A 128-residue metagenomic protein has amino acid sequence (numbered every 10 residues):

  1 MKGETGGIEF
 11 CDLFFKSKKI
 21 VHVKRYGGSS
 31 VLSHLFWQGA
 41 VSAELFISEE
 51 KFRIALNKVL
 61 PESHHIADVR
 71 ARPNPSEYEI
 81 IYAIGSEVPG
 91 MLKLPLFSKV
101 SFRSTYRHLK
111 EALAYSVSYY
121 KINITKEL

Functional and structural regions predicted by a protein language model:
M1-C11, I66-R72: Active-site metal-binding core of divalent-cation-utilizing nuclease and nuclease-like domains
C11, W37, V41-S48, L113-S116 (+1 more regions): Aromatic-enriched hydrophobic runs in primary sequence
C11-R25: Conserved catalytic cores of phosphodiester-cleaving nucleases, focusing on short active-site segments
K24-G27, I84-S86: Short, histidine-centered active-site or binding-site loop motifs used for metal coordination, general acid-base
Y26-H65: Catalytic cores of nucleic-acid endonucleases
E50-L128: Extended catalytic cores and adjacent scaffolds of nucleotide/polyanion-binding enzymes
